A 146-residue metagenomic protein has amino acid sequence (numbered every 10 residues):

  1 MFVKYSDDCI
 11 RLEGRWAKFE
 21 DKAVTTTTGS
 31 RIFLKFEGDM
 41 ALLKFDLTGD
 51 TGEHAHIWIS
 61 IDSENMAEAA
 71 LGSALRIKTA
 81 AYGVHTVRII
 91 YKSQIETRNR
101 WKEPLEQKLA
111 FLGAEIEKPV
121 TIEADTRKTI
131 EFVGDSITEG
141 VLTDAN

Functional and structural regions predicted by a protein language model:
M1-V133, T138-A145: N-terminal secretory targeting modules
